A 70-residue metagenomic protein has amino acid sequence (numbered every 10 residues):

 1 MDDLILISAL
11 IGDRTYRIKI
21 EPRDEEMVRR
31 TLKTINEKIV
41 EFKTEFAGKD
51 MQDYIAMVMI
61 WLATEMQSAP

Functional and structural regions predicted by a protein language model:
M1-S8: N-terminal intrinsically disordered, cationic/polar leader segments that include organellar targeting peptides
D3, T44-A47, M66-P70: Non-transmembrane, elongated alpha-helical coiled-coil stalk/scaffold segments that mediate dimerization, spacing
T15-P22, T44-M57: Amphipathic, hydrophobic secondary-structure cores in small proteins
D24-E26: Short, surface-exposed beta-strand-loop junctions and turns on beta-sheet-rich folds
R29-E37: A short, structured beta-strand/loop element
Q52-P70: Long, leucine- and charge-enriched amphipathic alpha-helices that form heptad-repeat coiled-coil/leucine-zipper-like
